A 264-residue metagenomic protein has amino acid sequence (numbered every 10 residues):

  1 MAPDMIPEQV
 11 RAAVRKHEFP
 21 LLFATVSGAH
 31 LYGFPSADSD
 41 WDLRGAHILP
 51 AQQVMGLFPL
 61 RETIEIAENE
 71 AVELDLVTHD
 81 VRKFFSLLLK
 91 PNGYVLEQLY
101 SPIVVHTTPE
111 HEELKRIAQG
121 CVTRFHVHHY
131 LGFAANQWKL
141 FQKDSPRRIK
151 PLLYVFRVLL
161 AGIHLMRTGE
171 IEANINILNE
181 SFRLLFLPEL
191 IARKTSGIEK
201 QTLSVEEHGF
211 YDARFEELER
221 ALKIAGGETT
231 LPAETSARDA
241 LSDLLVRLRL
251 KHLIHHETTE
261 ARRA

Functional and structural regions predicted by a protein language model:
M1-T25: Helical scaffold of the NTase/Pol beta-like nucleotidyltransferase catalytic core
Q9-R11, F19, A67, S86-K90 (+2 more regions): Conserved NTP-donor binding/palm subdomain of two-metal-ion nucleotidyltransferases/polymerases, i.e., the charged
P20-F23, D42, I163: Beta-sheet entry/capping signal
G28-A71: Catalytic metal-binding acidic patch
G56-F133: A basic- and aromatic-enriched beta-loop-alpha substructure that forms the phosphate/nucleotide- and DNA/RNA-contacting
E112-D239: Conserved nucleotidyltransferase catalytic core and NTase-mimicking acidic/glycine-rich helix/loop elements in nucleic
L231-H255: Acidic, carboxylate-rich catalytic segments that either coordinate divalent cations
E257-R263: Short, low-complexity, charge-dense intrinsically disordered segments
